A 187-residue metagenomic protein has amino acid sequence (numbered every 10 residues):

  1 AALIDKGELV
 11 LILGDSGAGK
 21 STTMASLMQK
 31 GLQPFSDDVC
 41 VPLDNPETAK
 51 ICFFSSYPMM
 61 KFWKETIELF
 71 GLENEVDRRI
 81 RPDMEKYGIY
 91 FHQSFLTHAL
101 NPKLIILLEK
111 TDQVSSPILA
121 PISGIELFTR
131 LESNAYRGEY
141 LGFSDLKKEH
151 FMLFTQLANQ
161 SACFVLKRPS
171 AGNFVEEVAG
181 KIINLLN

Functional and structural regions predicted by a protein language model:
A1-D15, Q29-N187: Glycine-rich, often acidic-flanked micro-motifs that create phosphate/phosphodiester-binding or positioning elements
K20: Conserved lysine of the Walker
T23-M24: Post-Walker A alpha-helix
